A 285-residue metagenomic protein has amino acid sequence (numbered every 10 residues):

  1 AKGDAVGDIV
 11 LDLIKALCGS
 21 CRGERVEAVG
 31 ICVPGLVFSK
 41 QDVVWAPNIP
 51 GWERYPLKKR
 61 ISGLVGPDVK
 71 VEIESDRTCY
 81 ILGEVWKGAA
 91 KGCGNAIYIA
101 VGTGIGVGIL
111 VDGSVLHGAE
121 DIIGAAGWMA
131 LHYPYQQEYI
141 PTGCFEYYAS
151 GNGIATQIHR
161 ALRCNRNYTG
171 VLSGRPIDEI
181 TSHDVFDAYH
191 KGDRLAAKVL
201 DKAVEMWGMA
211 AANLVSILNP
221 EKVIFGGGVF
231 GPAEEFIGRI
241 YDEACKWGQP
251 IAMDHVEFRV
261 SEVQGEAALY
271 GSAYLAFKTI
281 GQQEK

Functional and structural regions predicted by a protein language model:
A1-G3, V65, E72, W86-K202: Glycine/GP-enriched mid-protein hinge/lid loop-to-helix segment characteristic of carbohydrate kinases
K2-L11, G19-V29, G35-N95, E235-W247: Glycine-rich phosphate-binding loop and adjoining helix at the ATP-binding site of ATP-dependent phosphoryl-transfer
L13-S20, L275-T279: C-terminal alpha-helix
V29-G35, I224-P232, S261: Glycine-rich beta-strand-to-loop/alpha-helix junction loops that act as flexible
E72-V85, G231-K285: Glycine-rich phosphate-binding/hydrolytic loop that grips phosphoryl groups
V204, E221-K222, E234: Helical "lid/coupling" subdomains associated with nucleotide-phosphate turnover
A211, V215-I224: Proline-aspartate-enriched helix->loop->beta-strand connector
